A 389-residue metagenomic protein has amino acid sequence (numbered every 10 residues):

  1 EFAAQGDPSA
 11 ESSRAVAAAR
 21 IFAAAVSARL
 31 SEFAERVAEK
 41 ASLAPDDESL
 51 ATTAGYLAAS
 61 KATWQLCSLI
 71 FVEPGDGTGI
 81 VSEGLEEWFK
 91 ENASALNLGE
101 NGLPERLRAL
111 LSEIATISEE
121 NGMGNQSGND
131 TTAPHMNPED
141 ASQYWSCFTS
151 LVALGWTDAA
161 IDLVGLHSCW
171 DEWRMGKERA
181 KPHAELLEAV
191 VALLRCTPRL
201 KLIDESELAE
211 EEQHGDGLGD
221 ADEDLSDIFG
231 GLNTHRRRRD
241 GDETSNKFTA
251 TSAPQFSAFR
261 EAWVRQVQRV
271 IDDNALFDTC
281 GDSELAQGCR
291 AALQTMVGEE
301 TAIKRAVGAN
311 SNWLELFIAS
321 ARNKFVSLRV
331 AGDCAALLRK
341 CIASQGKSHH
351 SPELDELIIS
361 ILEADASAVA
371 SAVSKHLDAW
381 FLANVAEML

Functional and structural regions predicted by a protein language model:
E1-A133, A141-A153, D158-N310, L314: Compositionally biased, long intrinsically disordered regions
W145, D272-L389: Extended alpha-helical solenoid scaffold regions that build the rod-like backbones of large eukaryotic assemblies
